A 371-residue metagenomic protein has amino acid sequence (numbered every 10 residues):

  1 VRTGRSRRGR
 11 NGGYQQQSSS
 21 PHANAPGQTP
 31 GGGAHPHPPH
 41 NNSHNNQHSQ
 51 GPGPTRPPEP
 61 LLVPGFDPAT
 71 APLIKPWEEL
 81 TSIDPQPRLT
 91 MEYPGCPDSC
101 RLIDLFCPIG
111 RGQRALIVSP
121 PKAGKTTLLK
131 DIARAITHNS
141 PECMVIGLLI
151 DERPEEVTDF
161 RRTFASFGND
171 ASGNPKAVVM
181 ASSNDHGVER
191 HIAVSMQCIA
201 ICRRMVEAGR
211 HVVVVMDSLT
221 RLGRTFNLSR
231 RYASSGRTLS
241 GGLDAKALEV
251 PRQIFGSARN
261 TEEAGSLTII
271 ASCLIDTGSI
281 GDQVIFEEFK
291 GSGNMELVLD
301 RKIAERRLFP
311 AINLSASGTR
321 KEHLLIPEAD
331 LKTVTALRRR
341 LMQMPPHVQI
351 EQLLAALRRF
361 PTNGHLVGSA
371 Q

Functional and structural regions predicted by a protein language model:
V1-E59: Arginine-glycine-rich low-complexity intrinsically disordered regions
R2, P60-P64, T158: N-terminal non-cleavable signal-anchor helices
H44, K75-W77, P327-K332: Short intrinsically disordered coil segments
H48-P72, W77-L80, N174-H191: Extended, compositionally biased low-complexity polar/Lys-Gly-rich tracts and adjacent boundary/linker regions are
R56-I117, A123: P-loop NTP-binding catalytic core
K122-G124, K130-Q371: P-loop NTPase catalytic core
